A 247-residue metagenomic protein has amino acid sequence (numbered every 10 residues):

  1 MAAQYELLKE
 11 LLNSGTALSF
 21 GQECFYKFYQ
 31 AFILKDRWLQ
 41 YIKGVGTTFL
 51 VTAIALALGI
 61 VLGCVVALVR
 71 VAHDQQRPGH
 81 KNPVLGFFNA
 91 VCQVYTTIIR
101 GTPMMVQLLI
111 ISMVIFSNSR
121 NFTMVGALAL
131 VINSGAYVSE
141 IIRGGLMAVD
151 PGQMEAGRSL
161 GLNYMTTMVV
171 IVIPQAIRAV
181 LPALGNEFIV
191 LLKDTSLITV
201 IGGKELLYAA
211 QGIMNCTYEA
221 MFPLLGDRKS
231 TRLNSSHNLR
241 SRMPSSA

Functional and structural regions predicted by a protein language model:
M1-S236, S245-S246: Transmembrane alpha-helices and adjacent helix-loop boundaries
R240-R242: Basic polycationic patches enriched in arginine
